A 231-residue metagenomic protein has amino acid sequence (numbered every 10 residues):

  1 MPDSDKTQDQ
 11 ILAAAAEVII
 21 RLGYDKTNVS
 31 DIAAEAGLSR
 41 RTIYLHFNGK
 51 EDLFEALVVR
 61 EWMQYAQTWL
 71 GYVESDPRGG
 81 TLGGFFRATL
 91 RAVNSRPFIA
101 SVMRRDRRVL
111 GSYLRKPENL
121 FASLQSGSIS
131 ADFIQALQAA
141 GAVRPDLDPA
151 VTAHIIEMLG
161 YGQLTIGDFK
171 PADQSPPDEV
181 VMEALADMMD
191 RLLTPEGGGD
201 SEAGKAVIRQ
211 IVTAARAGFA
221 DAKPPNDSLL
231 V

Functional and structural regions predicted by a protein language model:
K6-A16, I32, L57-Y65, W69 (+1 more regions): Generic hydrophobic, amphipathic alpha-helix propensity
Q10, V18-D52, A56: Helix-turn-helix
A14-V18, E35, A92, L159: Short amphipathic alpha-helical elements of helix-turn-helix/winged-helix folds
K50, E61, Y65, T89 (+2 more regions): Hydrophobic/aromatic residues within well-ordered alpha-helical segments
A56, L70-S101, R105, M182: Hydrophobic alpha-helical connector segments
N94-P117, A131, I166, E202-G204: Amphipathic alpha-helical segments used for helix-helix packing
Y113-A142, L147-T165, V180-E183, D187: Amphipathic alpha-helical packing segments from all-alpha helical-bundle domains
S128, D132-A140, T165, F169-V231: C-terminal peripheral helix-coil segments that are non-catalytic and often amphipathic
